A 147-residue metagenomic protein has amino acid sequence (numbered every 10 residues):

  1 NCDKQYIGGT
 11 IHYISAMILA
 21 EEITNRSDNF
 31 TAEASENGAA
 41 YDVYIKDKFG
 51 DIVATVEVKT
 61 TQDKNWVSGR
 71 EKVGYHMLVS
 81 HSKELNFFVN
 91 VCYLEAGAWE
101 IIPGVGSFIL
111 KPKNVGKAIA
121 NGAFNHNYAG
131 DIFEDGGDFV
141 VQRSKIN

Functional and structural regions predicted by a protein language model:
N1-A54, T60-N147: Nucleic-acid endonuclease domains
